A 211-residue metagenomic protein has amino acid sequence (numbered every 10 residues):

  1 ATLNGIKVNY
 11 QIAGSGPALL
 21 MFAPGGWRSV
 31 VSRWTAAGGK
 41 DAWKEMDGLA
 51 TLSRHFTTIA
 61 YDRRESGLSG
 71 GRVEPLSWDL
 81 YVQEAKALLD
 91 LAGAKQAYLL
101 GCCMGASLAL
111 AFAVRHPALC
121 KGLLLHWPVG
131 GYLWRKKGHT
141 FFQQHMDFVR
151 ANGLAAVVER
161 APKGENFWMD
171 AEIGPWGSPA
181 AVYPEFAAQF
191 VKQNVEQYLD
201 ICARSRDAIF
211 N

Functional and structural regions predicted by a protein language model:
L3-G70: Conserved HGGG/HGGXW glycine-rich cap/lid loop of the alpha/beta-hydrolase fold
G14-G16, G93-K95, P117: Active-site acidic short loop of glycosyltransferases
S69-V82: Catalytic nucleophile-loop/oxyanion-hole region of alpha/beta-hydrolase and closely related hydrolase-like folds
D79-A97: Conserved acidic catalytic loop of the alpha/beta-hydrolase fold
Y81, L99-G101, H126: Short beta-strand immediately N-terminal to the catalytic nucleophile in serine-hydrolase-like folds
G101-G105, A109: Gly/Ala-rich beta-loop-alpha elbow adjacent to hydrolase catalytic centers
L110, V114-R115, C120-A151: Flexible "cap/lid" loop of the alpha/beta hydrolase fold
Q143-N211: Alpha/beta-hydrolase
